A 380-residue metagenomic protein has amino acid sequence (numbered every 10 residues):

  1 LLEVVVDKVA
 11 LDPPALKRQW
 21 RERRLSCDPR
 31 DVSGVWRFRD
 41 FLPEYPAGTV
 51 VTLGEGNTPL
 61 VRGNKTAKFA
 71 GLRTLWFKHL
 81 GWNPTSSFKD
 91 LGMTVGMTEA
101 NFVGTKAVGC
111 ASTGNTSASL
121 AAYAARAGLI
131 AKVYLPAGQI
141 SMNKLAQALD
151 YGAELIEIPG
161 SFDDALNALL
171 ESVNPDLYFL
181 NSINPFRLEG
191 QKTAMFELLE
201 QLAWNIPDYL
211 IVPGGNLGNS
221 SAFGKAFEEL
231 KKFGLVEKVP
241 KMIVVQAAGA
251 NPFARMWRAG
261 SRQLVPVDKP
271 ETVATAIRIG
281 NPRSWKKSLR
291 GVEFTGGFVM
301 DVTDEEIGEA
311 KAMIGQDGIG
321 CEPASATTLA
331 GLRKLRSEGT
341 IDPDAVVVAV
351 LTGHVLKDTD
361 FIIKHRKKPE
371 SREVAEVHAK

Functional and structural regions predicted by a protein language model:
L1-K380: PLP-dependent amino-acid enzyme catalytic core
